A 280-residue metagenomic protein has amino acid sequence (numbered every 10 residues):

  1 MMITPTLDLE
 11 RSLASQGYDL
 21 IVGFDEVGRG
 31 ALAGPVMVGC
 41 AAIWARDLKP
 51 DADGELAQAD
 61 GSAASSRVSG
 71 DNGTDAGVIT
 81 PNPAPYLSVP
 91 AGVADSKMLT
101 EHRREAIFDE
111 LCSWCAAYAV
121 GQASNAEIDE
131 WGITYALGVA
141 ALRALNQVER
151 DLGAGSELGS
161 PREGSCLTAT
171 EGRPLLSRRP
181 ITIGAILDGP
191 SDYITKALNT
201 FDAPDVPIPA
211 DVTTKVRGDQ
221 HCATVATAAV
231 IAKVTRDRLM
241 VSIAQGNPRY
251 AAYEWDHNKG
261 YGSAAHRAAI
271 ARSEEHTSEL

Functional and structural regions predicted by a protein language model:
M1-S278: RNase H-like, Mg2+-dependent phosphodiesterase core, and more generally RNA phosphate-backbone-engaging helix-loop
